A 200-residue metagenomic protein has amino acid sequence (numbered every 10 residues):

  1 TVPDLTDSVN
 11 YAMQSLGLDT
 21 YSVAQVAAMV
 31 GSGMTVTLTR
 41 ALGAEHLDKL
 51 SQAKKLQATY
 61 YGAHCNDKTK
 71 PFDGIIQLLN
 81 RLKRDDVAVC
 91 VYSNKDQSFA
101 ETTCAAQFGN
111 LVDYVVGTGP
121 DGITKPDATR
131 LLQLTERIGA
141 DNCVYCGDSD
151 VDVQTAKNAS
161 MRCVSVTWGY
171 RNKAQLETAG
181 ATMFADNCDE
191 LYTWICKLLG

Functional and structural regions predicted by a protein language model:
T1-A28: Active-site neighborhood of HAD-like aspartate-dependent phosphohydrolases
V9, I75-A105: Substrate-recognition element of Asp-dependent hydrolases with the DxDx(T/V) motif
A12-M13, G33-L47, T103, L134: Helix-loop "lid/cap" segments that line or gate small-molecule binding pockets
T39-Q77: Metal-dependent phosphoesterase signature
K68-K70, C90, D96-Y145, D150-A159 (+1 more regions): Substrate-recognition "cap/lid" segment bordering the active-site pocket of phosphatases
W168-T178: Short, glycine/polar-rich helix-capping loops at beta-to-alpha or helix-loop-helix junctions that flank or form
M183-N187: Short acidic-hydrophobic, aromatic-tinged amphipathic segments that line or gate anion-handling sites
